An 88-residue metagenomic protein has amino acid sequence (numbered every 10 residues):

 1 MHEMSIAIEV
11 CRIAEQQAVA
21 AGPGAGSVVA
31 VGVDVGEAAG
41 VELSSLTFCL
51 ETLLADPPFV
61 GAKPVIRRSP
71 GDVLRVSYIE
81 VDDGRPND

Functional and structural regions predicted by a protein language model:
M1-D88: Charge-rich, low-complexity N-terminal segments
